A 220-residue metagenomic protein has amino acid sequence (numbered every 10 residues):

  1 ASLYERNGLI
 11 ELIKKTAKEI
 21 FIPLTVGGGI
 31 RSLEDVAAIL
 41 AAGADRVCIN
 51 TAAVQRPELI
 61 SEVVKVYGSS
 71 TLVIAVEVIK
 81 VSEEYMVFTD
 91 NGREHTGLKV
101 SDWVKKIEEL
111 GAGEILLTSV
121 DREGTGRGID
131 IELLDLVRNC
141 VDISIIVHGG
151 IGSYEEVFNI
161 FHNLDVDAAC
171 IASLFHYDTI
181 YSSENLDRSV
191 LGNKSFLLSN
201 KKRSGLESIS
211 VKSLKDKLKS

Functional and structural regions predicted by a protein language model:
A1-R6, S82, H95, R122-R127 (+1 more regions): Short, small-residue-enriched loops and turns at beta-alpha junctions that line or gate enzyme active sites
L3-T25, L59-E77, G126-S153, V211 (+1 more regions): Alpha-helix-loop-beta-strand connector modules within alpha/beta enzyme cores
I10, L33, R56-P57, G97-S101 (+3 more regions): Structural motif corresponding to alpha-helix initiation and N-cap regions
I20-T25, I30-V47, E132-I171: Catalytic cores of alpha/beta
G28-G29, I49-A52, T96, T118 (+4 more regions): Glycine- and other small-residue-rich loops at beta-strand/loop junctions that grip anionic moieties
A44-R122: Conserved anion-binding
V54-R56, V81, S153, H176-T179: Short gly/pro/ser/thr-enriched loop/turn and capping motifs at secondary-structure boundaries
I60-Y67, N159-S220: C-terminal helical cap(s) of enzyme catalytic domains, especially alpha/beta-barrels
